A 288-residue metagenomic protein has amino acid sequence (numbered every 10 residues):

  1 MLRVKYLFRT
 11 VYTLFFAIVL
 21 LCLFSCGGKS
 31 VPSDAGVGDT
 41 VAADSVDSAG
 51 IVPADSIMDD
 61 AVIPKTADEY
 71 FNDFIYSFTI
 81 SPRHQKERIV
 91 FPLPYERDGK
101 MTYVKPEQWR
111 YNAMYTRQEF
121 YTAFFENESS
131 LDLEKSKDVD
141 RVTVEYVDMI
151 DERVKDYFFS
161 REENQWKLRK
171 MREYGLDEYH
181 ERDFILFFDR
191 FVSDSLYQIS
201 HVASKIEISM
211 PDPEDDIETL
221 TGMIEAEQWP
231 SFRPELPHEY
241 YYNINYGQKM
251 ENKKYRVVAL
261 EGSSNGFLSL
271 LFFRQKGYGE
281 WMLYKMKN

Functional and structural regions predicted by a protein language model:
M1-R9: N-terminal secretory signal peptides that target proteins for export/translocation
C22-S25: C-terminal motif of bacterial Sec signal peptides marking the signal peptidase cleavage site
G27-S30: Bacterial signal peptide processing site
T40, S45-S48, D55-S56, S195: Coil residues (strongly favoring Ser/Thr
T66-H84, E181-L196: Short, aromatic-enriched amphipathic alpha-helices that serve as compact interaction elements
P94-D151, E218-F267: Surface-exposed, charged secondary-structure patches
M149-E178, G266-N288: Short beta-strand edge/turn micro-motifs at domain boundaries
E163-H201, K205-L220: Surface-exposed beta-loop interaction hotspot
